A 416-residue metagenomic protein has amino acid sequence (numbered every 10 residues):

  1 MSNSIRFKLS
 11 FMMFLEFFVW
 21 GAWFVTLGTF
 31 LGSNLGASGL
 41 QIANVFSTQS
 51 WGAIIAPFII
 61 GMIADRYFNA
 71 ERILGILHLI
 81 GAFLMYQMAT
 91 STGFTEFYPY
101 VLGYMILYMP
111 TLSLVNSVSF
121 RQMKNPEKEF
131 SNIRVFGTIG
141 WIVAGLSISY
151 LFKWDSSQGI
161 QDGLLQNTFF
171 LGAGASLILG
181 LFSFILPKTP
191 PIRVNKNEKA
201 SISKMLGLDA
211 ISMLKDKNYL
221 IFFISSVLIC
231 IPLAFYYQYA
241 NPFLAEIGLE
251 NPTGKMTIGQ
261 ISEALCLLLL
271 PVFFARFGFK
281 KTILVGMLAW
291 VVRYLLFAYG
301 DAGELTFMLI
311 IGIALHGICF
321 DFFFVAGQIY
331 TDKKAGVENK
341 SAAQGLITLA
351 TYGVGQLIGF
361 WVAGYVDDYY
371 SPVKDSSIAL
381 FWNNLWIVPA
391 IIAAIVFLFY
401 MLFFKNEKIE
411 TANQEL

Functional and structural regions predicted by a protein language model:
M1-N3, L186-I224: Juxtamembrane intracellular "pre-TM" segments in multi-pass secondary transporters
S2, K8, M88-A89, A175-K188 (+1 more regions): Multi-pass alpha-helical transporter architecture, strongest for 12-TM Major Facilitator/SLC carriers used
S2-A53, N218-T257, F324: Helix-loop boundary and gating motifs at the non-cytosolic
F14, L84, F94-L114, V118 (+2 more regions): Hydrophobic core of transmembrane alpha-helices in multi-pass small-molecule transporters, especially MFS/SLC-type
I55-N69, F152-S156, C266-F279, D367-D368: Helix-to-loop junctions at the C-terminal end of transmembrane segments in multipass secondary transporters
I55-T92: Conserved MFS/SLC helix-loop-helix module at the cytosolic interface between two early adjacent transmembrane helices
R72-Y86, K281-L296: Structural signature of the two symmetry-related core transmembrane helices
Y150-G174, Y365-A393: A membrane-interface helix-boundary motif in multi-pass transporters
